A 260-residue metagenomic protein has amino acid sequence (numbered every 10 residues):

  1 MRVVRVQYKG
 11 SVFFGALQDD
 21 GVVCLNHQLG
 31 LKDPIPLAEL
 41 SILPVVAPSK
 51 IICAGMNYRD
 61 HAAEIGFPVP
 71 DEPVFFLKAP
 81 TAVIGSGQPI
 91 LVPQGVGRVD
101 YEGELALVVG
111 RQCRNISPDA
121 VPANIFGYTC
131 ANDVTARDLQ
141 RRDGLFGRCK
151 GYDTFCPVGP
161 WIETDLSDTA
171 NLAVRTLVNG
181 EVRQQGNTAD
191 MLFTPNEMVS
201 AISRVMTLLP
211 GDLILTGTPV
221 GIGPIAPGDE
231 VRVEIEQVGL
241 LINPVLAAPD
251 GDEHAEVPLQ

Functional and structural regions predicted by a protein language model:
R2-Q94, Y101, Q260: Extended, compositionally biased flexible segments
Q18, A38-P44, H61, V69 (+1 more regions): Catalytic-pocket segment enriched in acidic/His residues
A47-S49, P70-E72, A79, G95-V96 (+5 more regions): Short coil/turn connectors at secondary-structure junctions
F76, A106-R111, V199-S200: Short, conserved beta-strand element in jelly-roll/cupin
L77-L91, C113-R114, T154-P160, L215 (+1 more regions): Short catalytic-site patches enriched in acidic/histidine residues that coordinate or position cofactors/metals
E104-V108, T129, R175: Residues embedded in well-ordered beta-strands
R114-Y128: N-terminal accessory regions of nucleic-acid-interacting proteins
